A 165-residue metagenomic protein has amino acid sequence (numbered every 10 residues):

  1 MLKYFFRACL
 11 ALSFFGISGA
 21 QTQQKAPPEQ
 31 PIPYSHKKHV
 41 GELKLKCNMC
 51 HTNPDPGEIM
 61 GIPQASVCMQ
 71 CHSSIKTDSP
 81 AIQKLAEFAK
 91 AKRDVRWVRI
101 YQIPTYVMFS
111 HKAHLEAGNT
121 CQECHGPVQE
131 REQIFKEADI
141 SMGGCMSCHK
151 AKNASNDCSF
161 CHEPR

Functional and structural regions predicted by a protein language model:
L2, G16-R165: Short sequence/structural segments immediately N-terminal
R7-G16: Bacterial N-terminal signal peptides
